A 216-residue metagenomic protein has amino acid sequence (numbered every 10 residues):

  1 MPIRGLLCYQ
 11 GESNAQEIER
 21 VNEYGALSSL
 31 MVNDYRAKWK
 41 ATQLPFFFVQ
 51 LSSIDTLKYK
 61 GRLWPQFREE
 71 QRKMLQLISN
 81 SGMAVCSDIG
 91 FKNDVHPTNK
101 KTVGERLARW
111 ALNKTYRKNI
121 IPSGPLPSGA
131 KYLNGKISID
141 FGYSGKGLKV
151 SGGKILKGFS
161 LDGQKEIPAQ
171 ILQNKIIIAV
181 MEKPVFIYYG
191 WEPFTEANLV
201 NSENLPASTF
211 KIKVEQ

Functional and structural regions predicted by a protein language model:
M1-Q216: Cell-envelope and extracellular/periplasmic
